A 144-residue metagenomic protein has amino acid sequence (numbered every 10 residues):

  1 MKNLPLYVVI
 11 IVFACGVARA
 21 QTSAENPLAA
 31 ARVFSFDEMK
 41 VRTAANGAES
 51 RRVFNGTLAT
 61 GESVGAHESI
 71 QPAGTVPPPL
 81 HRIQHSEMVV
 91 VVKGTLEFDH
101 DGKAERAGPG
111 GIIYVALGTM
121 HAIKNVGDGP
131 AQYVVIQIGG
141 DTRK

Functional and structural regions predicted by a protein language model:
P5-G16: Bacterial N-terminal signal peptides
A18-S63, P72, R143-K144: A short, N-terminal "cap"/entry segment at the start of jelly-roll beta-barrel domains of the cupin/DSBH fold
G61, L117-R143: Ligand-binding loop in jelly-roll beta-barrel domains
G61-A66, I83-S86, G118: Extracytoplasmic
G65-I83: Conserved short histidine dyad/triad with adjacent acidic residue
V76-P78, G94-D99, D141: Short beta-strand segments in beta-sandwich/barrel cores
Q84-L96, D101: Glycine- and acidic-residue-biased ligand/ion/polar-headgroup-sensing regions
K103-L117: Short acidic-glycine-tyrosine-enriched beta hairpin
